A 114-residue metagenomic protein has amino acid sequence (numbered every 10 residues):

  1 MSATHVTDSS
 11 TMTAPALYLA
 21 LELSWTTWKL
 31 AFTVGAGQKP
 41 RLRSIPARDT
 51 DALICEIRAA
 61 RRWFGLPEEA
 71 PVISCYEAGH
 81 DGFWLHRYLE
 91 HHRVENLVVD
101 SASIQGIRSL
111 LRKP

Functional and structural regions predicted by a protein language model:
M1-P114: Phosphate- and other anionic-substrate recognition elements at nucleic-acid/protein interfaces
